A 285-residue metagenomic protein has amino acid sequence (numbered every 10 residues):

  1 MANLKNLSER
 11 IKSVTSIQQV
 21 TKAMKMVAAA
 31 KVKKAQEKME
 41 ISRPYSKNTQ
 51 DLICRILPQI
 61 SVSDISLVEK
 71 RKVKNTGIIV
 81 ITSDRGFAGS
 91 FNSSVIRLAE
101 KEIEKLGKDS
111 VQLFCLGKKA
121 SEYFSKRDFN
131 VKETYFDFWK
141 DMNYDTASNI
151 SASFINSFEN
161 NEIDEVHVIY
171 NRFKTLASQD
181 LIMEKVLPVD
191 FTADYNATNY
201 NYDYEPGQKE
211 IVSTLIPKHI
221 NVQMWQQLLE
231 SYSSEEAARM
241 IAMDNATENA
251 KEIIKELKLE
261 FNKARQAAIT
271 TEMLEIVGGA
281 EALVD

Functional and structural regions predicted by a protein language model:
M1-D285: C-terminal beta-strand-loop-alpha-helix "lid" module of Rossmann-like NAD(P)-dependent dehydrogenases
